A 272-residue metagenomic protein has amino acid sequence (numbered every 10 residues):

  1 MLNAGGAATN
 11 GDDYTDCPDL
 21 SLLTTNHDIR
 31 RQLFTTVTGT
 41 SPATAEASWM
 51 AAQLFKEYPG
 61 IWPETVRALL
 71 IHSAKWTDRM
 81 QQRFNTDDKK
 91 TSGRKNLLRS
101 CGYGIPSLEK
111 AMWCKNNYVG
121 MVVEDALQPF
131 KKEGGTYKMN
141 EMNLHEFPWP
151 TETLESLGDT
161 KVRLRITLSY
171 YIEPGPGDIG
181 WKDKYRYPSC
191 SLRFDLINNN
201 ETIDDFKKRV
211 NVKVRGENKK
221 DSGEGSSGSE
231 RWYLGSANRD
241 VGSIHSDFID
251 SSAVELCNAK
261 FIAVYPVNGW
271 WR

Functional and structural regions predicted by a protein language model:
M1-T40, T44: Extracellular S/T/G-rich loop segment that most often corresponds to the catalytic His/Ser-adjacent loop
D13-L23, R67-S73, K182-C190: Active/binding-pocket-proximal capping segment
A43-E57: Short, small-residue alpha-helix embedded
F55-G60, L154-E155: C-terminal functional module detector
P59-F84: An often Trp-containing, charged/polar helix-loop segment at the C-terminal end of enzyme catalytic cores
R79-Y103, N198-G216: Charged/polar, low-hydrophobicity segments characteristic of intrinsically disordered regions and flexible loops
K90-F194: Secreted peptidase-domain scaffold signal
L157-R272: Long mid-to-C-terminal assembly/interaction modules of large eukaryotic proteins
